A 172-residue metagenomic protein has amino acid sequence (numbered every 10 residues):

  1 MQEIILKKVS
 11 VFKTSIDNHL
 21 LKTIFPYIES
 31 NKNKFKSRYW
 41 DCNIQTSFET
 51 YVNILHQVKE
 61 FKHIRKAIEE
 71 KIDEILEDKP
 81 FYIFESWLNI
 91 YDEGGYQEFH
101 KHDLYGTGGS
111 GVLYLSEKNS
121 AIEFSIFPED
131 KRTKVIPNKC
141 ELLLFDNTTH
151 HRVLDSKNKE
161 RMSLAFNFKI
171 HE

Functional and structural regions predicted by a protein language model:
M1-K79, Y96: Non-heme Fe(II)/2-oxoglutarate
P80-D155, E160-S163, H171-E172: Catalytic core of non-heme Fe(II) oxygenases with the double-stranded beta-helix
N167: A domain-level signal for the structural core that forms small-molecule/cofactor-binding pockets and catalytic centers
